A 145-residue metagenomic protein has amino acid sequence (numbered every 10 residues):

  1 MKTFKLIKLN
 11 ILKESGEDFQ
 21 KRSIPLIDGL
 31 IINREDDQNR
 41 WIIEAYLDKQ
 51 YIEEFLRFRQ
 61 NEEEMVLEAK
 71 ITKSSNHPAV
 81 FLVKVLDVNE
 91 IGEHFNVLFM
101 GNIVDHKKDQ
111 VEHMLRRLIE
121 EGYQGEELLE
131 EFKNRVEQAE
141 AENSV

Functional and structural regions predicted by a protein language model:
M1-I43: N-terminal "first-domain core" detector
M1-K8, I24-I27, E54-F58, E62 (+2 more regions): Charged, low-complexity, helix/coiled-coil-prone segments
L6, N10-E17, A45, E112-G125: Short secondary-structure transition/capping segments
I32-V83: Compact, well-ordered interaction domains used in eukaryotic information-processing assemblies
I52-E54, N76, G92, H106-Q110: Intrinsically disordered, low-complexity acidic/polar segments
K84-K108: Short peripheral tails and domain-boundary helices/loops at the edges of structured domains
I103-V145: Mixed-charge, glycine-accented linear interaction segment located at domain edges/termini
